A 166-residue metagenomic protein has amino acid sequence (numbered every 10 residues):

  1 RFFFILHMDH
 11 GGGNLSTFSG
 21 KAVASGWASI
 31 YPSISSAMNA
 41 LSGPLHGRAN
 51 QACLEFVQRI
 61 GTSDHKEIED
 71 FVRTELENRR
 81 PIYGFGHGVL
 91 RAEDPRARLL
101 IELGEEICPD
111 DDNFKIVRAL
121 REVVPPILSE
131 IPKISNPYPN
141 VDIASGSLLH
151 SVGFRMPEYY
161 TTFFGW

Functional and structural regions predicted by a protein language model:
R1-W166: Non-transmembrane, aqueous-exposed alpha-helical and coiled segments at domain scale
